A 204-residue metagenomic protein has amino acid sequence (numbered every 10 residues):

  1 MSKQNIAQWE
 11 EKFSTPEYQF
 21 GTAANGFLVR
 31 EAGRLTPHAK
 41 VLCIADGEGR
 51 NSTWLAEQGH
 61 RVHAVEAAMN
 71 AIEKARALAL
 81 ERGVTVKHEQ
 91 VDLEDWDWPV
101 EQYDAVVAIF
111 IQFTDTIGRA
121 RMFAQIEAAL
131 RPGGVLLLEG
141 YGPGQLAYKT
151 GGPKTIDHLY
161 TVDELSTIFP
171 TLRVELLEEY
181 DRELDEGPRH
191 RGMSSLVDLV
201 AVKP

Functional and structural regions predicted by a protein language model:
M1-T36: Conserved class I S-adenosyl-L-methionine
A68-N70: Conserved SAM/SAH-binding beta-strand->alpha-helix loop
R82-E94: Conserved SAM-binding strand-loop segment of SAM-dependent methyltransferases
E94-A105: A short acidic, Gly/Pro-enriched loop at the edge of an enzyme's catalytic core that lines a small-molecule cofactor
F113-I126: A short, conserved alpha-helix within the catalytic core of class I
G133-Y141: Conserved beta-strand signature within the Rossmann-like core of class I S-adenosyl-L-methionine
A147-E164, P188-G192, L196: Acceptor-substrate binding/catalytic loop of class I
D157-E178: Short alpha-helix
